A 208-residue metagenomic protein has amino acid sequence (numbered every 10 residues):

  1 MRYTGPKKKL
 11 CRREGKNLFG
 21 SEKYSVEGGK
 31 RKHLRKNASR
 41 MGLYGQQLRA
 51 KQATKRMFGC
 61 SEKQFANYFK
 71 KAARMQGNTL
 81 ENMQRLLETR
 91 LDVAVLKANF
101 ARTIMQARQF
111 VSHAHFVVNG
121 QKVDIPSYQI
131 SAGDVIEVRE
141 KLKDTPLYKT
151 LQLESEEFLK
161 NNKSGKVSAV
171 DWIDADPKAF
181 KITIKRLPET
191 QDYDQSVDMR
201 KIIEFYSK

Functional and structural regions predicted by a protein language model:
M1-A98, I125-K208: Ferredoxin-like alpha/beta domains used as RNA- or RNAP-binding modules
K97, S112-H113: The C-terminal cap of the DNA-recognition helix in HTH/winged-HTH DNA-binding domains, marking the helix-to-coil
A101: C-terminal substrate/ligand-recognition segments
I104, F110-V111, I130: Short, well-ordered loop/turn sites that connect or cap secondary structure elements
